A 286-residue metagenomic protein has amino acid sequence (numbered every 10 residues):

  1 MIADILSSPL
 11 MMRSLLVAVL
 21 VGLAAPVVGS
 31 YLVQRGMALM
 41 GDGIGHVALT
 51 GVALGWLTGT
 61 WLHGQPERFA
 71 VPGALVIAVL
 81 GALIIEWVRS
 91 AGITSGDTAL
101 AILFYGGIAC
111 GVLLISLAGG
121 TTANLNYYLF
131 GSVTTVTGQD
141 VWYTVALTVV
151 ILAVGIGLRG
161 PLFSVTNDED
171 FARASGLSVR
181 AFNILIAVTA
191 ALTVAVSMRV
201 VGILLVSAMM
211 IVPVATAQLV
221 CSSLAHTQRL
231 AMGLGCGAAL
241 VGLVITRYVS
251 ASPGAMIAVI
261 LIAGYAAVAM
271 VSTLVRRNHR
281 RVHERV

Functional and structural regions predicted by a protein language model:
M1-G22, R281, R285: Membrane-interfacial amphipathic/re-entrant helices at transmembrane-helix boundaries
D4, L100-L158: Transmembrane helix-bundle core of multi-pass membrane transporters and related energy-transducing complexes
V17, E67-L75, D97-A101, V145 (+2 more regions): Loop-to-transmembrane alpha-helix initiation sites
S30-G45, L49-T121, A217-R229, T246-V249 (+1 more regions): Short loop segments and helix-boundary regions at transmembrane helix junctions of multi-pass inner-membrane proteins
H46-L57, I102-L114, T135, V179-T189 (+2 more regions): Small-residue-rich segments of transmembrane alpha-helices in multi-pass membrane proteins, especially helix faces
T137-P213: Helix-loop-helix "hairpin" substructures at the membrane interface of multi-pass membrane proteins
V200, V206-A255: Transmembrane alpha-helical segments in multi-pass inner-membrane proteins
G254-V286: Cytosolic-side transmembrane-helix boundaries in multi-pass membrane proteins
